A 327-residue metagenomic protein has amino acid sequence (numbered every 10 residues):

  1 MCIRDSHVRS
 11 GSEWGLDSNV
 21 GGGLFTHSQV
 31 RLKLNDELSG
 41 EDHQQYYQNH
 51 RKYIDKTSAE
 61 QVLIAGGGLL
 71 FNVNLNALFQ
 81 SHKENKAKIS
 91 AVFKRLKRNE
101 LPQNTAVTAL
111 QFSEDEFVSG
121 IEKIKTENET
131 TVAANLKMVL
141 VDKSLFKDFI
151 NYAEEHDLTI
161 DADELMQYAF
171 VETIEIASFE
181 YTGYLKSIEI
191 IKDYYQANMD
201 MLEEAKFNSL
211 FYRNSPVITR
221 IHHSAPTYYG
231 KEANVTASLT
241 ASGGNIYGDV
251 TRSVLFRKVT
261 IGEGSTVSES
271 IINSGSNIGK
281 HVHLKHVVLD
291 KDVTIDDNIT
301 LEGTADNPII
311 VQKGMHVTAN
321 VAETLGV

Functional and structural regions predicted by a protein language model:
M1-M199, V311: Unchanged
S144, A153-V327: Left-handed beta-helix
